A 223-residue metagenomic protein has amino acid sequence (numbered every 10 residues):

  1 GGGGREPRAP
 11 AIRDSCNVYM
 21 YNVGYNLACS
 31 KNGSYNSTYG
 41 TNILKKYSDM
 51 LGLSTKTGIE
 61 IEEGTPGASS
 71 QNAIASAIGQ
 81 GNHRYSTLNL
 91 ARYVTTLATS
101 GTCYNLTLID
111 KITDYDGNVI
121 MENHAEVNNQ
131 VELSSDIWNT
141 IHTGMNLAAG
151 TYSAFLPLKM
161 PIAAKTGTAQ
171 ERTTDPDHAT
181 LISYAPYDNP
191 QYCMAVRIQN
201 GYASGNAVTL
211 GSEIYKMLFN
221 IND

Functional and structural regions predicted by a protein language model:
G1-Q199: Beta-lactam-recognizing serine transpeptidase/beta-lactamase-like catalytic domain environment
S86-R92, N206-E213: Short amphipathic alpha-helical face segments that pack within enzyme cores and frequently flank/anchor catalytic
T102-C103, Y187, N206-T209, L218-N222: Glycine-rich loops and low-complexity Gly/Arg-rich segments that provide flexible linkers or classic glycine-based
V119-E126, S212-D223: Short, gly/Ser/Thr-rich active-site loops of penicillin-recognizing serine hydrolases
L133, Q199-L210: Short alpha-helix boundary/capping segments
